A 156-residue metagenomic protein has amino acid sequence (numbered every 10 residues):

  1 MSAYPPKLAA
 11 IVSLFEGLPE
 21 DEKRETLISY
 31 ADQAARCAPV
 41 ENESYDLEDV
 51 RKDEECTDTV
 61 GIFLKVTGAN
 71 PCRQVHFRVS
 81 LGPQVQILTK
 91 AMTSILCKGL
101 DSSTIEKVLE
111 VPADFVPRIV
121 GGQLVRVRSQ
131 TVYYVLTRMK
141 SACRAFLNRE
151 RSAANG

Functional and structural regions predicted by a protein language model:
M1-A35: Charge-rich, low-complexity N-terminal segments
V40-E48: Short Pro/Gly-enriched beta-strand edge/turn motifs at strand-loop
V50-E54: Short Gly/Pro-enriched turn/cap motifs at secondary-structure boundaries
D58-G68: Short beta-strand elements
A69-Q86, C97-D101: Conserved interaction-surface patches within small, structured recognition/assembly domains
L88-T93: Catalytic-loop motifs flanking and including active-site residues across diverse enzymes
I95-L109: Long, amphipathic alpha-helical coupling/dimerization segments that relay conformational signals between
E106-G156: C-terminal binding/interaction regions
